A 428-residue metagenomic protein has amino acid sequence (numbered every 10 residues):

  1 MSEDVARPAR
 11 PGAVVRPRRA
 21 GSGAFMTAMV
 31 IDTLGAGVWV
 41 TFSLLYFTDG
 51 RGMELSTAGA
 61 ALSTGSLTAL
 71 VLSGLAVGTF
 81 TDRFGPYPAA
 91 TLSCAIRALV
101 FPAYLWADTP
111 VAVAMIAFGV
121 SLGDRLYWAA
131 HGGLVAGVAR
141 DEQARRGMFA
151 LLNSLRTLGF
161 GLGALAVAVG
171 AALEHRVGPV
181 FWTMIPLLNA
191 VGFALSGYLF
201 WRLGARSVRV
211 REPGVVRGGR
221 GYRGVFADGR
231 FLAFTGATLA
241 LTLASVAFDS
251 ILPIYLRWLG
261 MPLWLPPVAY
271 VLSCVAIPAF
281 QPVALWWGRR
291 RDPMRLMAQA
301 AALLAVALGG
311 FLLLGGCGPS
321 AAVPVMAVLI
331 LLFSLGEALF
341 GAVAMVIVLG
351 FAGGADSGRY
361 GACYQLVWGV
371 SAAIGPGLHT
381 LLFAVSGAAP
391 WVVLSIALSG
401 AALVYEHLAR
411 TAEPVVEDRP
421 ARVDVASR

Functional and structural regions predicted by a protein language model:
S2-S22, R202-A240, D424, R428: Juxtamembrane intracellular "pre-TM" segments in multi-pass secondary transporters
G12-T68, R230-S273: Helix-loop boundary and gating motifs at the non-cytosolic
V71-D108: Conserved MFS/SLC helix-loop-helix module at the cytosolic interface between two early adjacent transmembrane helices
L72-G85, A171, A279-M297, F383: Helix-to-loop junctions at the C-terminal end of transmembrane segments in multipass secondary transporters
P88-A103, A190, R295-F311: Structural signature of the two symmetry-related core transmembrane helices
I116-L158: Cytoplasmic helix-loop-helix junction between adjacent transmembrane helices in 12-TM secondary transporters
V167-A172, A190-V210, V404-L408: C-terminal membrane-cytosol helix-exit motif in multi-pass small-molecule transporters
R295-G341: C-terminal transmembrane helical hairpin of 12-TM major facilitator-type secondary transporters
